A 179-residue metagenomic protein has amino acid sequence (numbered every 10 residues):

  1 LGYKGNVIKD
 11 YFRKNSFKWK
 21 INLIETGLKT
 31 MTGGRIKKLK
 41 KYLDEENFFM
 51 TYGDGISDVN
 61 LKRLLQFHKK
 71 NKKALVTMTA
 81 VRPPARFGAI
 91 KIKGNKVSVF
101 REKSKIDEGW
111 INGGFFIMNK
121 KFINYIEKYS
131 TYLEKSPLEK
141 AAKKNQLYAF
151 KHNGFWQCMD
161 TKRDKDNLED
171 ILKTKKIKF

Functional and structural regions predicted by a protein language model:
L1-Y52, R63, T161: Conserved N-terminal catalytic core of the sugar/cofactor nucleotidyltransferase
Y3, V76-G94: Short beta-strand-to-loop element that shapes/binds the nucleotide-sugar donor at the catalytic cleft/hinge
I8-Y11, G33-R35, N60-K62, F87-A89 (+2 more regions): Short glycine-/acidic-enriched loop or helix-start segments at secondary-structure transitions that form or flank
N15, Y42, K70-N71, K144: Alpha-helix C-cap/termination motif
K20-I21, K73-A74, K96-F100: Rossmann-fold dehydrogenase core element
L23, V76, L147-A149: Conserved beta-strand scaffold positions in the cores of enzyme catalytic domains, especially in NTP/NDP-utilizing
F48-F49, I56, K62-K69, R82-A85 (+1 more regions): Catalytic-core segments of class I nucleotidyltransferases/pyrophosphorylases that form NMP-activated intermediates
H68-V76: Conserved donor NDP-sugar-binding/catalytic core segment of glycosyltransferases
